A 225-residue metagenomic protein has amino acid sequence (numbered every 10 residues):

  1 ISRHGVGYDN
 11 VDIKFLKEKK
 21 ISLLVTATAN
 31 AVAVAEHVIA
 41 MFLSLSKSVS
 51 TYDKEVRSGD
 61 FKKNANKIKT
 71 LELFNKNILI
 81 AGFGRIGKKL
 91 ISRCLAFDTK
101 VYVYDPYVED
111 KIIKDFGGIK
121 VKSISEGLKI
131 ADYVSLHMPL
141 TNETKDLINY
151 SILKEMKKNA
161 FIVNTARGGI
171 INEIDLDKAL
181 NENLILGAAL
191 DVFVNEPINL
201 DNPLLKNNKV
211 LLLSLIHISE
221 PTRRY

Functional and structural regions predicted by a protein language model:
S2-L24, K129, N149: An N-terminal-biased, well-structured beta-alpha scaffold segment characteristic of Rossmann-like dinucleotide-binding
H4-G5, K20-V32, I124, A166: Short beta->alpha connector loops at strand-helix junctions that form conserved, small/polar/Pro-enriched
A27-N77: Phosphate-binding beta-alpha-beta segment of Rossmann-like dinucleotide-binding domains, i.e., the NAD(P)
F83-G84: Glycine-rich Rossmann-fold phosphate-binding loop(s) that bind the pyrophosphate of adenine dinucleotide cofactors
G87-K88: N-terminal Rossmann-fold NAD(P) dinucleotide-binding loop
A96-K114: NAD(P)-binding Rossmann-fold cofactor-contacting core
V108-P203: Rossmann-like adenosine-cofactor binding region
I216-Y225: Single conserved hydrophobic/aromatic residue that forms the stacking wall/gate of nucleotide- or nucleobase-binding
